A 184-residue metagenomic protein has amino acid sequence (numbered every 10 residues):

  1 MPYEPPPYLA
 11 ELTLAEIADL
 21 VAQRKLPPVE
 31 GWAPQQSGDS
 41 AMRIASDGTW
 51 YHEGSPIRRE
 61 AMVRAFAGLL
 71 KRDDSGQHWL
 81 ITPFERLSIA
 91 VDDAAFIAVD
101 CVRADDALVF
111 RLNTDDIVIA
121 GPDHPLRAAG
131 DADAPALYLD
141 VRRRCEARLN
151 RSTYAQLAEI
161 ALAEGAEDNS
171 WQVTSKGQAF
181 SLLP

Functional and structural regions predicted by a protein language model:
M1-P184: Long, non-globular segments of proteins
